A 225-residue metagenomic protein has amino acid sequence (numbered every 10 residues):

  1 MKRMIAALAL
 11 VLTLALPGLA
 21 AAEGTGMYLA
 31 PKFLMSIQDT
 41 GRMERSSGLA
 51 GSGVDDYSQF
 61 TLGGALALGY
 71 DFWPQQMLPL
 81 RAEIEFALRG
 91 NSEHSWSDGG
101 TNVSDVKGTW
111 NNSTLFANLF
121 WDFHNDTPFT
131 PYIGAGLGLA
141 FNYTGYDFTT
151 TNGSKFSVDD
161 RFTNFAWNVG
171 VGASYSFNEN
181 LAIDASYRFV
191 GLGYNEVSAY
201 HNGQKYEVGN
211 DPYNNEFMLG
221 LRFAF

Functional and structural regions predicted by a protein language model:
M1-G26: Cleavable N-terminal export/targeting peptides
T25, A30-K32, Y57-S58, L62-D71 (+4 more regions): Outer-membrane beta-barrel transmembrane strands
Y28, L34, P212-F225: Outer-membrane beta-barrel "beta-signal"
P31-M35, A82-L88, I133-L139, A173 (+1 more regions): Transmembrane beta-barrel strands of outer-membrane/channel proteins
M35, Y70-F72, W121-F123, F141 (+2 more regions): Residue-level signature of outer-membrane beta-barrel architecture
Q38-L62, L88-T114, L139-N164, L192-F217: Extracellular/periplasm-exposed beta-strand and loop segments of Gram-negative cell-envelope proteins, dominated by
L66-L68, A82, A117-L119, I133 (+3 more regions): Membrane-embedded beta-strands of outer-membrane beta-barrel proteins, especially the hydrophobic/small aromatic
Q75-L80, T127-F129, Y175-I183: Repeated loop/turn-to-beta-strand initiation elements of outer-membrane beta-barrel proteins
